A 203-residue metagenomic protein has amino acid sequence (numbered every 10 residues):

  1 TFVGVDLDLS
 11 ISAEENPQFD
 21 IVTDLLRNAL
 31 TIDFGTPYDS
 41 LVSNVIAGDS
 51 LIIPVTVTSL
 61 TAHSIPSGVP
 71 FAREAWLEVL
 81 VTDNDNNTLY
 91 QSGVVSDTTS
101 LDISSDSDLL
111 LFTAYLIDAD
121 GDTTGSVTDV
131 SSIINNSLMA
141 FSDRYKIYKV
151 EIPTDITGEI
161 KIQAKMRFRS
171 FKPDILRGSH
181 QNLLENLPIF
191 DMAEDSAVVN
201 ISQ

Functional and structural regions predicted by a protein language model:
T1-Q203: Short, conserved sequence motifs used for protein processing/export or organelle targeting and for catalysis
